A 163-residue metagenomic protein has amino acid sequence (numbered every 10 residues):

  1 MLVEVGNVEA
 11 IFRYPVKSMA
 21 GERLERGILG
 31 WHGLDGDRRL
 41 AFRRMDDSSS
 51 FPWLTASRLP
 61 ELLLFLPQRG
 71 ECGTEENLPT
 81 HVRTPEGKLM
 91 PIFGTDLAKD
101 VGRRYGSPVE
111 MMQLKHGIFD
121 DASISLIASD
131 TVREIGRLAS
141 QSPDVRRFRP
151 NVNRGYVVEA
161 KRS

Functional and structural regions predicted by a protein language model:
M1-S163: Electropositive, beta-rich accessory/interaction domains or terminal extensions that provide binding surfaces
